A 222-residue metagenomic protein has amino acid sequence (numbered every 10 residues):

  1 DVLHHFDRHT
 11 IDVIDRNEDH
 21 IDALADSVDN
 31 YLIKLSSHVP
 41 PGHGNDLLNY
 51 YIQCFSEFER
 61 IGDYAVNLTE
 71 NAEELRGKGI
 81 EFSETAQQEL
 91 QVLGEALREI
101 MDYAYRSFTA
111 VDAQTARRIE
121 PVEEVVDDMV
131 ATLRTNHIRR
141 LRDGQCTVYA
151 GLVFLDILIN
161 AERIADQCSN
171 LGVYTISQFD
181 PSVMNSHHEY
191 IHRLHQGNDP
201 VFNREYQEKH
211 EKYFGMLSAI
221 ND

Functional and structural regions predicted by a protein language model:
D1-D222: Cytosolic, long alpha-helical scaffolding segments
